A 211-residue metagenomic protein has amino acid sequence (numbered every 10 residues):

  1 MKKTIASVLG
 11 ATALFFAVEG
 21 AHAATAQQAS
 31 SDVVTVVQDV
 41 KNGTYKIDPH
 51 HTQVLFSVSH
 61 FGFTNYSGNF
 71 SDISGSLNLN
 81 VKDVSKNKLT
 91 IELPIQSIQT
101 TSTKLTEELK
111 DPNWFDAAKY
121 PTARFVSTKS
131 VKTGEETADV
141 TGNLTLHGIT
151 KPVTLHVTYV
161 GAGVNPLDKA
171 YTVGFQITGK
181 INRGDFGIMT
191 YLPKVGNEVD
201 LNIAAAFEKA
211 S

Functional and structural regions predicted by a protein language model:
M1-A24: Gram-negative bacterial Sec-dependent N-terminal signal peptides
G20-S211: Low-complexity, acidic/polar, glycine-enriched regions of mature
